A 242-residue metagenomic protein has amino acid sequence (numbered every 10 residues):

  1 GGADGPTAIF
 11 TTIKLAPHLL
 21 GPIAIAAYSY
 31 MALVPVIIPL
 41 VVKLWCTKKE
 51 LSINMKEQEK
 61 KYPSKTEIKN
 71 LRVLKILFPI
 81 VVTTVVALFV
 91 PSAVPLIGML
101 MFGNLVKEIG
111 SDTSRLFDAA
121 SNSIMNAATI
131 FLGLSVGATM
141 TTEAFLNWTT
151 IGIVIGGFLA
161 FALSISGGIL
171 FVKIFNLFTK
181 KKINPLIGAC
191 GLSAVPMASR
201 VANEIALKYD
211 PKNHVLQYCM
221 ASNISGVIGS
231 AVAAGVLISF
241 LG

Functional and structural regions predicted by a protein language model:
G1, L134, A138-T142, I155-A202: Transmembrane alpha-helices that form the ion-translocation and gating core of multi-pass ion transport proteins
G1-H18, E57-L74, F178-I228: Alpha-helical membrane segments and immediately flanking helix-loop junctions that form or couple to the substrate/ion
K14-P22, T141-G152, I238-G242: Helix-coil boundary and interhelical linker segments in multi-pass alpha-helical membrane proteins
H18-V36, G156-S164, I187-C190: Alpha-helical transmembrane segments
I23-E57, G167-K180, S222-G242: Juxtamembrane and boundary regions of transmembrane helices in multi-pass small-molecule transporters and channels
I25-S111: Membrane-embedded hairpin module used as a gating/binding unit in multi-pass transport and secretion proteins
W45, L105, I109, T113-I124 (+3 more regions): Hydrophobic alpha-helical segments of integral membrane proteins, encompassing both true transmembrane helices
V81-F171: Transmembrane helical segments that form the transport core of multi-pass membrane transport proteins
